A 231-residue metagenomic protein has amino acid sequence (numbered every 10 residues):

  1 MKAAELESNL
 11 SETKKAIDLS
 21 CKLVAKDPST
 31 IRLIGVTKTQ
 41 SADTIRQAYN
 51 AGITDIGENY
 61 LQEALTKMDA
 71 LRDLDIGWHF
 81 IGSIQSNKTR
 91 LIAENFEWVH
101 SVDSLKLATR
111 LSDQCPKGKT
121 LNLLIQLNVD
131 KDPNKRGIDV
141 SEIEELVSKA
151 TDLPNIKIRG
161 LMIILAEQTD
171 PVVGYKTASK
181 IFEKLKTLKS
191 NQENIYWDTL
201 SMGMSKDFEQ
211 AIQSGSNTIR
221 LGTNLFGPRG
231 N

Functional and structural regions predicted by a protein language model:
M1-K206, I212-S214, F226-P228: Conserved alpha/beta-domain cores
N217-T218: Divalent-metal-activated hydrolytic enzyme cores
L221, F226-N231: Short C-terminal tail/terminal secondary-structure segment of NAD(P)H-dependent dehydrogenase/reductase domains
